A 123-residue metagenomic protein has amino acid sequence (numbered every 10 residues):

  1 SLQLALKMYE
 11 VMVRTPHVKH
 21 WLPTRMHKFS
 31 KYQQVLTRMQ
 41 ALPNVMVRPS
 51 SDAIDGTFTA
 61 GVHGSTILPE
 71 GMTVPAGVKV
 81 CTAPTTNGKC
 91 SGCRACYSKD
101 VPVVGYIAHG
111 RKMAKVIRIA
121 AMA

Functional and structural regions predicted by a protein language model:
S1-A123: Class I S-adenosyl-L-methionine
